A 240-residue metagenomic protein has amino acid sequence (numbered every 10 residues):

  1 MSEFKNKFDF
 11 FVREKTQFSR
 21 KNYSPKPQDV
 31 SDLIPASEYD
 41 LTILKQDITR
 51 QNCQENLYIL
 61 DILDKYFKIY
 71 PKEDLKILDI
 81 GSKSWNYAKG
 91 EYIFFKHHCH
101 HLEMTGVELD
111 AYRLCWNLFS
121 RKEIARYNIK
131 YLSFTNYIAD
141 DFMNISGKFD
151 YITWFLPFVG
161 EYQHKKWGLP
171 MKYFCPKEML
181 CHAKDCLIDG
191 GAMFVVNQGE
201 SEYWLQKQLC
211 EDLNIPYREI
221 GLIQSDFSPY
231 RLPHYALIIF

Functional and structural regions predicted by a protein language model:
S2-E73: Class I SAM-dependent methyltransferase Rossmann-like catalytic core, especially the SAM/SAH-binding loop
L44-I48, E200-F240: Class I S-adenosyl-L-methionine
P71, H98, C186-D189: A generic alpha-to-beta junction signature in SAM-dependent methyltransferases
K76-D141: Class I SAM-dependent methyltransferase SAM/SAH-binding core
D140-T153: A short acidic, Gly/Pro-enriched loop at the edge of an enzyme's catalytic core that lines a small-molecule cofactor
D150-Y173: A short SAM/SAH-binding and catalytic strip from SAM-dependent methyltransferases
P157, G191, V195-E200: Short strand-turn motif at the edge of the Rossmann-like AdoMet-binding core
K166-D189: A short glycine-rich, Lys/Arg-flanked "PGG" loop and its adjoining helix->strand segment in the class I
